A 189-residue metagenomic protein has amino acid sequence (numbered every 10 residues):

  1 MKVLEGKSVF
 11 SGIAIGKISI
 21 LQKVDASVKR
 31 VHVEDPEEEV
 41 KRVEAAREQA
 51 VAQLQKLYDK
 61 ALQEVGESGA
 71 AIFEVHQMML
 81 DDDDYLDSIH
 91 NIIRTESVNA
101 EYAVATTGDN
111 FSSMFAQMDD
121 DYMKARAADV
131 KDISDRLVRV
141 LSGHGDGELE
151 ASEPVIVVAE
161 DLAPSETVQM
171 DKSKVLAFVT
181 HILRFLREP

Functional and structural regions predicted by a protein language model:
M1-P189: Non-catalytic, soluble scaffold/interaction modules
